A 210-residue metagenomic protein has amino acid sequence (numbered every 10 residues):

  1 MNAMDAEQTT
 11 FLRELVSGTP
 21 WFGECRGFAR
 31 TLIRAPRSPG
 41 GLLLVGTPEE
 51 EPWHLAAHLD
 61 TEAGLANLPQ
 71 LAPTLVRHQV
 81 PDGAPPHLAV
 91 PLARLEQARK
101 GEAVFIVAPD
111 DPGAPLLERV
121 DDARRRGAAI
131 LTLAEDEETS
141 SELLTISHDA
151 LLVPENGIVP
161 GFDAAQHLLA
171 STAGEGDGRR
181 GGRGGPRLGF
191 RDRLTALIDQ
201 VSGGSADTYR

Functional and structural regions predicted by a protein language model:
M1-Q70: Extended, compositionally biased accessory segments flanking or bridging domains
Q8-L12, C25, A29-L32, L88-P91 (+2 more regions): Generic structural signal of hydrophobic/aromatic residues within well-ordered alpha-helices of folded domains
T19-R26, W53, V159, G184 (+2 more regions): Electropositive phosphate-/nucleotide-binding environments in soluble metabolic enzymes
R30-T31, P39, T172-R210: Active-site phosphate/pyrophosphate-binding segments
W53-R183: Glycine-rich phosphate-binding loops that contact phosphosugars or nucleotide phosphates
